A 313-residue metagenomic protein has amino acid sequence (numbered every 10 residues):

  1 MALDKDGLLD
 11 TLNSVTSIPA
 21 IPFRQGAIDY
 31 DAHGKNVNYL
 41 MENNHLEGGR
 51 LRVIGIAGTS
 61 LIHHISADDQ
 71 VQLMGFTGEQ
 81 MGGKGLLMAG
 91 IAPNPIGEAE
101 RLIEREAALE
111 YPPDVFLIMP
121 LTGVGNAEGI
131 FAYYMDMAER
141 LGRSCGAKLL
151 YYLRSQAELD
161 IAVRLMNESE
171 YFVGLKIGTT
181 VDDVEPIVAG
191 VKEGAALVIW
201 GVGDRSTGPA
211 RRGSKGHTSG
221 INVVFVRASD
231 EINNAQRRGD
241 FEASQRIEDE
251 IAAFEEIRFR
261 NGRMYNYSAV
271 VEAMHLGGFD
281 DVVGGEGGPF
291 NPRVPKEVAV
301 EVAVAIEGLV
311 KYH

Functional and structural regions predicted by a protein language model:
A2-A157, G287-P292: Active-site beta->alpha loop and helix N-cap motifs at the rims of alpha/beta catalytic domains
A2-K5, T11, T16-P22, N43-G48 (+2 more regions): C-terminal alpha-helical cap/extension of soluble enzyme domains
H33, M74, A99, V184 (+2 more regions): A general structural signal for well-ordered alpha-helical segments in protein cores
N36, L73, L165, S244-I247 (+1 more regions): A structural signal for short hydrophobic/aromatic patches embedded in well-ordered alpha helices
Y39, F76, D136, R164 (+3 more regions): Alpha-helical scaffold segments in soluble metabolic enzymes
R101, E128-G129, I187, S229-I232 (+1 more regions): Short secondary-structure transition/capping segments
A138-K148, L153-R263: Catalytic alpha/beta core domains of metabolic enzymes, predominantly
